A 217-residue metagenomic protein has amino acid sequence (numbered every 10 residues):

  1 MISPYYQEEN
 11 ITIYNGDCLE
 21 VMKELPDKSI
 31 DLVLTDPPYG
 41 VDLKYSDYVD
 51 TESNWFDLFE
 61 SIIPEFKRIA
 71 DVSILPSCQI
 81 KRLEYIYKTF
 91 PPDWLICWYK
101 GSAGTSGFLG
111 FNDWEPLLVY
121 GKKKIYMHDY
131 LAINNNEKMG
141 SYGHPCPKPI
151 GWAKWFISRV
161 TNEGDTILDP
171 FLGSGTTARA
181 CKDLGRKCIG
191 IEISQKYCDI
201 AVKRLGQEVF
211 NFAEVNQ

Functional and structural regions predicted by a protein language model:
M1-E8, V202-V215: Short, conserved SAM-binding/catalytic segment of Class I S-adenosyl-L-methionine-dependent methyltransferases
I2-D199: Core catalytic lobe of class I
